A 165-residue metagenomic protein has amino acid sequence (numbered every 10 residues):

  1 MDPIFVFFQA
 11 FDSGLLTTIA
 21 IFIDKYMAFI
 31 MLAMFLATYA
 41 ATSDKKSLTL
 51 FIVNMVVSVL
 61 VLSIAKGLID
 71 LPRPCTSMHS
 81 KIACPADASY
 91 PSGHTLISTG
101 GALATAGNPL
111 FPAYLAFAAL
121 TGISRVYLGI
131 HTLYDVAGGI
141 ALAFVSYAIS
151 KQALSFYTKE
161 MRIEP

Functional and structural regions predicted by a protein language model:
M1-M31, L62-D87, M161-P165: N-terminal transmembrane-helix/juxtamembrane module of multi-pass inner/ER membrane proteins
F8, L36, V61, A65 (+2 more regions): Alpha-helical membrane-inserting segments
A10-T18, S43-S47, F51, S124-T132: Membrane-helix interfacial "entry" motifs
A20, K46-N54, L110-A113, Y134-G138: Alpha-helical transmembrane segments of integral membrane proteins
M31-M34, V136: Transmembrane-embedded, aromatic-rich helix segments that form part of the hydrophobic channel/pocket engaging
A33-V61: Interfacial segments of alpha-helical transmembrane regions
A40-A41, M78-P165: Membrane-embedded catalytic cores of phosphoryl/pyrophosphoryl-handling enzymes
L50-S58, L62, K66, G139 (+2 more regions): Alpha-helical transmembrane segments in multi-pass membrane proteins
